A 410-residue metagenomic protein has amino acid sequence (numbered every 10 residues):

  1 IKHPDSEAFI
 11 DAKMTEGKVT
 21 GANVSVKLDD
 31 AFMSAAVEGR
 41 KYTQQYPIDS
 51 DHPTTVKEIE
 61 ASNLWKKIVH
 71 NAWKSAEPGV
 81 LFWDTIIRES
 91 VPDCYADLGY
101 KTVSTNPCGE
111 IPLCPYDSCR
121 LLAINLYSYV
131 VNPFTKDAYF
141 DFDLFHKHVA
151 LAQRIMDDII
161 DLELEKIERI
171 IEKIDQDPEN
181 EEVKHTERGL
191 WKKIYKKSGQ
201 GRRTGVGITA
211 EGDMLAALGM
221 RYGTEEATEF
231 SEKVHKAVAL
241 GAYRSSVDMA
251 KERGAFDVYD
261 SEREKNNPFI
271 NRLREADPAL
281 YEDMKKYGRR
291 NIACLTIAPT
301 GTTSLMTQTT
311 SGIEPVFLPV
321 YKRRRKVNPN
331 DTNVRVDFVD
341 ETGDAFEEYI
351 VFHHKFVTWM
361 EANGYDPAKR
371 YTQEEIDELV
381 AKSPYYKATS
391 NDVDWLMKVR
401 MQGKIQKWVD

Functional and structural regions predicted by a protein language model:
I1-D410: Long, C-terminal-biased catalytic regions of enzyme "large/alpha" subunits
